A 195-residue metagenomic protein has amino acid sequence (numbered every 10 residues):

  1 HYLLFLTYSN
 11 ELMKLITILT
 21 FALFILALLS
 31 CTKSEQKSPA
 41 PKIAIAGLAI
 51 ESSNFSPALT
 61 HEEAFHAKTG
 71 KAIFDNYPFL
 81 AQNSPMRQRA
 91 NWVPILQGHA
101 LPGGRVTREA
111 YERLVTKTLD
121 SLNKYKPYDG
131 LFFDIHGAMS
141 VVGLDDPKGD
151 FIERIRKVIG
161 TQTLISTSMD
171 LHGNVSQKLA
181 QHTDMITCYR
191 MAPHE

Functional and structural regions predicted by a protein language model:
L3-L6: Short hydrophobic targeting helices and cationic amphipathic motifs that mediate membrane/organellar targeting
N10-T17: Positively charged n-region of N-terminal signal peptides that target proteins for export
L29-S30: C-terminal motif of bacterial Sec signal peptides marking the signal peptidase cleavage site
S38-P85: N-terminal amphipathic/basic leader segments beginning at the initiator methionine
A44, A49, R108-V115, Y125-E195: Active-site histidine-anchored catalytic micro-motif
I50, L59-E63, A90, P94-Q97 (+1 more regions): Surface-exposed loop and adjacent secondary-structure segments within mature catalytic domains
A81-S84, V115-P127: Short, charged beta->alpha transition segments
A90-V93, Q97-A110, L114-L122: Low-complexity, highly charged intrinsically disordered N-terminal segments that act as targeting/localization
